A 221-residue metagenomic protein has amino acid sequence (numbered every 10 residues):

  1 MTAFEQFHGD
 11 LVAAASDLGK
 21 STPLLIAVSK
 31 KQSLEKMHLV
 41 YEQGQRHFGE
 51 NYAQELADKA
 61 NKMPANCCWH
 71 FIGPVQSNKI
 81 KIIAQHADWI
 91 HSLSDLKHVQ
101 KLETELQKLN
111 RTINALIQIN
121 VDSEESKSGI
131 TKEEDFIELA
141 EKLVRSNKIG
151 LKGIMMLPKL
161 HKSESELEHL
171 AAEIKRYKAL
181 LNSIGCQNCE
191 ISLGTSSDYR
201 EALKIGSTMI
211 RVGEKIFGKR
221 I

Functional and structural regions predicted by a protein language model:
M1-S197, L203-I205: Conserved alpha/beta-domain cores
H91, S207-I221: Gly/Pro- and small hydrophobic-enriched strand-loop and loop-to-helix capping segments that sit at the rims
